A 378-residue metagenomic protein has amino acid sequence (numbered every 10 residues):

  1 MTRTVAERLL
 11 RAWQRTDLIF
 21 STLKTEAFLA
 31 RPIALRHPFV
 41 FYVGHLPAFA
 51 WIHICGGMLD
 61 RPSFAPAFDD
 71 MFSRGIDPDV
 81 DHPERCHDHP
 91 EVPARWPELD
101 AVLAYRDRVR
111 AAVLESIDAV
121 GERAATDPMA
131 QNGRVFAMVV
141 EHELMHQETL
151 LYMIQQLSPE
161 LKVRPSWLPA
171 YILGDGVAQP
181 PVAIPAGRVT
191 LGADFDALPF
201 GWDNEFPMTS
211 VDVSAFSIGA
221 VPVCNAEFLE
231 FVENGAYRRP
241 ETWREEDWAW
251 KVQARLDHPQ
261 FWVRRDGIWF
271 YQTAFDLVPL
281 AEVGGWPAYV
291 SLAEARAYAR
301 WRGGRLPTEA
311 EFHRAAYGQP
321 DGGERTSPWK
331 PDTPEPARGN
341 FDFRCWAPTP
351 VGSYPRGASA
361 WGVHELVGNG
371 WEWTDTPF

Functional and structural regions predicted by a protein language model:
M1, W167-P169, D212: Short, contiguous pre-domain boundary segments
M1-F28: N-terminal regions that are enriched for targeting/export leaders and immediately downstream pro/stem segments
R8, R74-A124, R134-M138: Acidic/histidine-rich alpha-helical segments that form the ligand environment of transition-metal centers
A12-R15, I19, F49, V109-V113: Amphipathic, well-ordered alpha-helical segments in soluble domains
Q14, E26-E84, R123-G174, V182 (+4 more regions): Short, contiguous alpha-helical
E26, P199-V213: Short, conserved catalytic-motif segment at the N-terminal edge
R85-W96, D127, F206-D212, F270-G285 (+1 more regions): Short glycine/proline-rich turn/loop motifs
V135, V139, E143-M145, M153-I172 (+3 more regions): Functional-site microenvironments in short loops/helix caps that host divalent-cation chemistry
